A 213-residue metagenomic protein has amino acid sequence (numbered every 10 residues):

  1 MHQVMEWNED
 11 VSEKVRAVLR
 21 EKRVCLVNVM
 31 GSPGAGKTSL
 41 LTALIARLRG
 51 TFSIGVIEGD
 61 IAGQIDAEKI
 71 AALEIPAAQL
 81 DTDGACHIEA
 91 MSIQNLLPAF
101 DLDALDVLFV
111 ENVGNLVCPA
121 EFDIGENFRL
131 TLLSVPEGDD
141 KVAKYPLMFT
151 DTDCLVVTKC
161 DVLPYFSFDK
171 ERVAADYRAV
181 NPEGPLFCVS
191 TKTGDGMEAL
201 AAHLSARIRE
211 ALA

Functional and structural regions predicted by a protein language model:
M1-A17, E21-V27, A35, L44-E126 (+2 more regions): Nucleotide-state-sensitive switch-loop elements of NTP-binding domains
V29, L80-D81, L130-S134, V156-K159: Conserved beta-strand segments of the P-loop GTPase G domain that flank and frequently precede/overlap
S32-A35, D195: ATP-binding Walker
L40: Hydrophobic positions on the alpha1 helix immediately C-terminal to the Walker A/P-loop
D60, T158, S190: Active-site glycine-centered loops adjacent to acidic/histidine catalytic or metal-binding residues that shape
P119-E126, V135-E183: Conserved C-terminal guanine-recognition region of P-loop GTPase G domains, centered on the G4
V162-A213: Canonical P-loop GTPase G-domain recognition
